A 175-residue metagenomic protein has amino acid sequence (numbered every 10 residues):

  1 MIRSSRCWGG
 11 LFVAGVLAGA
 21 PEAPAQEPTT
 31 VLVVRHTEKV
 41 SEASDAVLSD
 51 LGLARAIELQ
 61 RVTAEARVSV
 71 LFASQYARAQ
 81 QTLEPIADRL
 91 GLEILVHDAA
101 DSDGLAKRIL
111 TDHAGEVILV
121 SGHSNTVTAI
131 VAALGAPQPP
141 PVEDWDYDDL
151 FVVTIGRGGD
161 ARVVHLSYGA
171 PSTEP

Functional and structural regions predicted by a protein language model:
M1-S4: N-terminal secretory signal peptides that target proteins for export/translocation
G9-A18: Bacterial N-terminal signal peptides
A20-A25: Signal peptide processing junction and immediate N-terminal pro/mature segment of secreted/exported proteins
Q26-A114, V127-A129, A133-P141, D146-G156 (+2 more regions): Active-site-proximal alpha-helix that buttresses catalytic centers in soluble enzyme cores
S121-H123: Short beta-strand segments
